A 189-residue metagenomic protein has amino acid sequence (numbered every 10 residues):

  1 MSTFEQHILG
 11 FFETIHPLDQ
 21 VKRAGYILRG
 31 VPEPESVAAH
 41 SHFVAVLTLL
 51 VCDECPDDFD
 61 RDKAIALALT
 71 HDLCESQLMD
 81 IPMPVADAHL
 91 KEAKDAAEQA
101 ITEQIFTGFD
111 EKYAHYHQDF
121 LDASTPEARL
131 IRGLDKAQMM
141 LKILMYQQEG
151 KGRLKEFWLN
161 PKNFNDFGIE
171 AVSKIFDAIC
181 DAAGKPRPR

Functional and structural regions predicted by a protein language model:
M1-R189: Alpha-helical, largely C-terminal catalytic domains that coordinate divalent metal ions via clustered Asp/Glu/His
